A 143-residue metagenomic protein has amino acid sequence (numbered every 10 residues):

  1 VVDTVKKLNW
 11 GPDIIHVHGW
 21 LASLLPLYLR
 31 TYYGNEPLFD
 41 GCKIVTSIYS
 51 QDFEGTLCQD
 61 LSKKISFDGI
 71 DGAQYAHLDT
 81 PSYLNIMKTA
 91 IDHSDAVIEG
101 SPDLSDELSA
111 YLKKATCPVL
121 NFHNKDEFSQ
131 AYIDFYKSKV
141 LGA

Functional and structural regions predicted by a protein language model:
V1-A143: Catalytic cores of nucleotide-sugar-dependent glycosyltransferases that transfer UDP/GDP/TDP-activated
